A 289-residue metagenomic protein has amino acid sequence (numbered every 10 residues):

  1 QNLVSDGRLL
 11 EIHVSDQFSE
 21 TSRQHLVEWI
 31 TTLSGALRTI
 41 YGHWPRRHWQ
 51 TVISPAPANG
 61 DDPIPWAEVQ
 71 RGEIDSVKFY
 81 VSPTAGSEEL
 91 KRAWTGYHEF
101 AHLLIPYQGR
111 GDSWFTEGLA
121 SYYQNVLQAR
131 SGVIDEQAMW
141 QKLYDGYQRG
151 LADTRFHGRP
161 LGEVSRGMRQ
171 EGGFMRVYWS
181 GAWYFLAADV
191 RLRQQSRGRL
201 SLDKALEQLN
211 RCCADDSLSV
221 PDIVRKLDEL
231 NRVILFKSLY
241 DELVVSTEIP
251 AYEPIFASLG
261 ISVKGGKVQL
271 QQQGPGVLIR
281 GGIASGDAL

Functional and structural regions predicted by a protein language model:
N2-D112: Juxtacatalytic substrate-recognition/specificity segment
E20-T32, G86-K91, T95, R110 (+7 more regions): Soluble non-cytosolic domains of exported or imported proteins
R38, G42-P45, A101, I105-G109 (+6 more regions): Hydrophobic/aromatic-lined pockets within catalytic cores
H43-I53, Y107-S113, S131-W140, R199-A205 (+1 more regions): Surface-exposed patches in mature extracellular/periplasmic domains of secreted proteins
L90, G111-A182, Q195-S196, E207 (+1 more regions): Acidic/His/Gly-enriched intrinsically disordered linker/tail segments that often contain short helix/coil "MoRF-like"
A120, F185, G198, L227 (+1 more regions): Hydrophobic, well-ordered secondary-structure elements that form the walls of internal hydrophobic environments
A187-L192, S196-L200, K204-S217, P221-R225: Carbohydrate-binding surfaces of carbohydrate-active enzymes
C212-L289: Beta/coil-rich, acidic/histidine-enriched accessory regions frequently appended to metallopeptidases
